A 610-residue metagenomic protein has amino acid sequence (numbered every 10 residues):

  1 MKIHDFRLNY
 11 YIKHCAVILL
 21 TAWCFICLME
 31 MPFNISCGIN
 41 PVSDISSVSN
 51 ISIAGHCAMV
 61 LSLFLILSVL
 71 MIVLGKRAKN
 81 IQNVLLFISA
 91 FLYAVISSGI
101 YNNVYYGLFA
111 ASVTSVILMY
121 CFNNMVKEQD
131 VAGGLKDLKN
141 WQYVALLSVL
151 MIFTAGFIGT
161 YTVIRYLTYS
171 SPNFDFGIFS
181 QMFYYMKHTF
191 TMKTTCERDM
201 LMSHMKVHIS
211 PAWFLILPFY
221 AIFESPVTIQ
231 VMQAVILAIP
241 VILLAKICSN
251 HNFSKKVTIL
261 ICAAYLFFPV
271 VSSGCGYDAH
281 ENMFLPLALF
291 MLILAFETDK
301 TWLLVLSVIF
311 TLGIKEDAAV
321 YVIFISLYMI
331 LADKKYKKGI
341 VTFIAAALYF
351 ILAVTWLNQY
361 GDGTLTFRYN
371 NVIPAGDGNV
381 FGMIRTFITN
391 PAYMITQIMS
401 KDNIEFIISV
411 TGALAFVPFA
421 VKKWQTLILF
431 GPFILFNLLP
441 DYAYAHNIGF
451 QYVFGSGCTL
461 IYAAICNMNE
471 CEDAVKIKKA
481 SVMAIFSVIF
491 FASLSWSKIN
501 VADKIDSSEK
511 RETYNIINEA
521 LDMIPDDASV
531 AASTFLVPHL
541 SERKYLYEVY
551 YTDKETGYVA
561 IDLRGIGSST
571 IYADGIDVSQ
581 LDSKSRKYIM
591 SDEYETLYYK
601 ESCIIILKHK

Functional and structural regions predicted by a protein language model:
M1-T21, L61, L65-S68, I72-F91 (+3 more regions): Start-transfer (signal-anchor) and selected internal transmembrane alpha helices of multi-pass inner/ER membrane
F64-G75, V231-N252, M291: Transmembrane-helix motifs of polytopic, lipid-linked glycan transferases
F64-L74, E405-F430, I434: Hydrophobic, aromatic-rich transmembrane alpha-helices and their immediate juxtamembrane boundary segments
K76-I88, I239-F267, P286-L287, L303: Transmembrane-helix signature of polytopic, membrane-embedded enzymes that assemble or transfer cell-envelope glycans
A78, N252, E281-F284, F290-L304 (+1 more regions): Membrane-interface transmembrane helices that cradle and orient dolichyl/undecaprenyl
Q82-L92, A145-I152, K256, F343-A347 (+1 more regions): Signature aromatic-anchored transmembrane alpha helix within multi-pass, membrane-resident enzymes that catalyze glycan
A94-S98, F290-L294, W302-D317, Y321-I330 (+1 more regions): Membrane-interface alpha helices of multi-pass inner-membrane proteins
Y105-V116, V320, L427-D473: Hydrophobic/aromatic-rich transmembrane helices and adjacent perimembrane loops
